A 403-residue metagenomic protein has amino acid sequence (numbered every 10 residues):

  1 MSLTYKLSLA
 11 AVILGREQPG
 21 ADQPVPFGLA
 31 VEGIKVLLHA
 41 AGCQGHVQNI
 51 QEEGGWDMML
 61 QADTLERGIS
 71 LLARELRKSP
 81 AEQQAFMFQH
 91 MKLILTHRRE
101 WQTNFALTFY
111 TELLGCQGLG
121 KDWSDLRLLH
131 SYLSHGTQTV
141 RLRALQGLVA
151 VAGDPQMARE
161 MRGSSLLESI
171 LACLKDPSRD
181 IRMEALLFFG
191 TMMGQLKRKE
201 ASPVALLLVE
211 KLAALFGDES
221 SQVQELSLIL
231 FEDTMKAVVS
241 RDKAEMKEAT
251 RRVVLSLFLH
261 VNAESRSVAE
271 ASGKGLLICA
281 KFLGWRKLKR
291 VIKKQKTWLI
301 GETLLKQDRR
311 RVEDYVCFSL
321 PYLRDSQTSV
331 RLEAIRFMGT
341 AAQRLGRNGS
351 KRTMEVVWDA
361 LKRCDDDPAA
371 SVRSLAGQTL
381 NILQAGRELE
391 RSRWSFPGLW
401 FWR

Functional and structural regions predicted by a protein language model:
M1-E160: Alpha-solenoid helical-repeat scaffolds
S2-L14, H46-D57, Q83-I94, G120-L133 (+7 more regions): HEAT/HEAT-like alpha-solenoid repeats
E17-V25, G55-T64, K78, E82 (+11 more regions): Short coil/turn segments at helix-helix junctions and helix-capping linkers within large alpha-helical proteins
F27-A30, Q61-I69, R98-Y110, Q138-V149 (+4 more regions): HEAT-repeat alpha-solenoid elements in large eukaryotic scaffold proteins
L29, L71, F86, F105 (+22 more regions): Acidic, Ser/Thr-rich intrinsically disordered and amphipathic helical segments
A30-A41, L72-R77, L95, F109-G115 (+12 more regions): Hydrophobic residues within the alpha-helices of tandem HEAT/HEAT-like
H46-V47, T103-N104, R141-L142, M157-R162 (+11 more regions): Intrinsically disordered, low-complexity regions enriched in proline, serine, glycine and charged residues
D233-S240, E245, Q307, L320-Y322 (+1 more regions): Structured C-terminal portions of repeat-based eukaryotic scaffold domains
